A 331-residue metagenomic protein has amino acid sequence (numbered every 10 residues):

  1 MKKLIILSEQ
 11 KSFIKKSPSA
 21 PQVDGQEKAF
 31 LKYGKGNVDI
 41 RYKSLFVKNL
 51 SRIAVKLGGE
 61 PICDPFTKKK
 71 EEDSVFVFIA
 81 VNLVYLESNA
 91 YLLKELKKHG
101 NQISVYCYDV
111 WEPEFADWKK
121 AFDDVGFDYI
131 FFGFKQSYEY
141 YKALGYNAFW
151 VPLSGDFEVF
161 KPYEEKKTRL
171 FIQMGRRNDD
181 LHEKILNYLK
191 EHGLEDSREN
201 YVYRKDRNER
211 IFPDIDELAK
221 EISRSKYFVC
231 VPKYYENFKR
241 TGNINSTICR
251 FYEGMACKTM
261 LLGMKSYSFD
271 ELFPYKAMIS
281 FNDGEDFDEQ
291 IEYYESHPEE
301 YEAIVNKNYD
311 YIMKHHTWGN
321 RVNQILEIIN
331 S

Functional and structural regions predicted by a protein language model:
M1-E71, I79-L92, E114-K120, V125 (+1 more regions): Nucleotide-sugar donor-binding catalytic core of glycosyltransferases
M1-L4, E327-S331: Short, Lys/Arg-enriched, disordered terminal segments
L96-V110: Active-site proximal beta-strand in glycosyltransferases
Q102, Y141, N308: Conserved SAM-binding loop
I248, M278-E285, Y293-P298: Conserved acidic donor-binding segment of nucleotide-sugar-dependent glycosyltransferases
M260-L261, K276-N282, I328-S331: Short, contiguous hydrophobic alpha-helices characteristic of membrane insertion segments
F273, I291, V305: Short, flexible helix/strand-to-coil boundary loops that buttress conserved ligand/catalytic motifs in alpha/beta
E295-I329: A charged, aromatic-enriched C-terminal amphipathic alpha-helix characteristic of glycosyltransferases across folds
